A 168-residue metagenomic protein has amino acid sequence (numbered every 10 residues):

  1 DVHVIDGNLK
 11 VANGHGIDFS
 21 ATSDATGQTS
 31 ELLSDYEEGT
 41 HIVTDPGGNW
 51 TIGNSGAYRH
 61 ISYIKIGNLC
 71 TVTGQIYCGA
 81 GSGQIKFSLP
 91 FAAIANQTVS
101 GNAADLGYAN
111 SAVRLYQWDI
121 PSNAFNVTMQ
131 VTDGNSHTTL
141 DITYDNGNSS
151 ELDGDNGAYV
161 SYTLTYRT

Functional and structural regions predicted by a protein language model:
D1-I42, P46, T51, T73: Intrinsic low-complexity, repeat-rich intrinsically disordered segments enriched in small/flexible residues
H3, K10, S62-I64, D119: Well-ordered beta-strand positions
G7, H15, N68, N123-F125 (+1 more regions): Beta-strand-connecting loop/turn residues
G14, G67, Y159-T163: Extracellular structured ligand-interaction cores
T22, N54-H60, Q75-T168: Extracellular jelly-roll beta-sandwich "head" domains, especially the C-terminal globular C1q domain
E31-L32, N68, F87, Y162: Active-site-proximal helix/loop capping residues that flank conserved catalytic or ligand/cofactor
Y58-N68: Acidic, contiguous internal or C-terminal segments within carbohydrate-active enzymes that form a structured patch used
N68-I76: Short, well-ordered beta-strand segments enriched in hydrophobic/aromatic residues
